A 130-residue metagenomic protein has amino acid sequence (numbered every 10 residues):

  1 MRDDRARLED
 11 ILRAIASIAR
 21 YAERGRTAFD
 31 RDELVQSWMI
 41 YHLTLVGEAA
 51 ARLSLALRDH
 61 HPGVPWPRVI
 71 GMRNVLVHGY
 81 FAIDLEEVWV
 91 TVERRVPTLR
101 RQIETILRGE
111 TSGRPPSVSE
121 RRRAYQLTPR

Functional and structural regions predicted by a protein language model:
M1-R130: Solvent-exposed interaction patches of small proteins and small membrane subunits
